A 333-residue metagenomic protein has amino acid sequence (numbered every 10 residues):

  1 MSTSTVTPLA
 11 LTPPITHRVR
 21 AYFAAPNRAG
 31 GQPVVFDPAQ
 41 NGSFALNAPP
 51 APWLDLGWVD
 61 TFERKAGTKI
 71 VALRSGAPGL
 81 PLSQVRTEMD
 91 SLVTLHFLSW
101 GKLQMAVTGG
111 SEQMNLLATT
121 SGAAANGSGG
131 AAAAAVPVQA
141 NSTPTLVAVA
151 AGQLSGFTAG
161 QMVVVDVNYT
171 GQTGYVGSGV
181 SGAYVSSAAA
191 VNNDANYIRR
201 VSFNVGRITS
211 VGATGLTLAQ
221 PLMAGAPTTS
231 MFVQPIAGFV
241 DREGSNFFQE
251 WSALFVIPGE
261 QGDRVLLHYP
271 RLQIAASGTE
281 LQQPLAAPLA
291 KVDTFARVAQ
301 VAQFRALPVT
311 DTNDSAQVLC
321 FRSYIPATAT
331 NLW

Functional and structural regions predicted by a protein language model:
S2-S111, L116, S128-G129, A133-A134 (+3 more regions): Solvent-exposed edge beta-strands and adjacent loop segments that serve as assembly or binding interfaces
V19-A24, V93-H96, V164-V165, G215-T217 (+2 more regions): Short, hydrophobic/proline-enriched secondary-structure or compact coil segments at domain edges
G101-M105, T173, T310-N313: Residue-level signal for secondary-structure boundary sites
T108-G225: Autoprocessing Asn-cyclization modules and mimics
S111-A135, G238-F248, F321-W333: Short, cationic low-complexity segments
Q113, V176-A183, Q261-T279, Q317-P326: Surface-exposed flexible segments
M162, Y169-G179, G206, Q220-Q273: Short helix-loop boundary/capping segments
T294-W333: Protruding loop/beta-arch "assembly-hinge" segments enriched in small, turn-prone residues
